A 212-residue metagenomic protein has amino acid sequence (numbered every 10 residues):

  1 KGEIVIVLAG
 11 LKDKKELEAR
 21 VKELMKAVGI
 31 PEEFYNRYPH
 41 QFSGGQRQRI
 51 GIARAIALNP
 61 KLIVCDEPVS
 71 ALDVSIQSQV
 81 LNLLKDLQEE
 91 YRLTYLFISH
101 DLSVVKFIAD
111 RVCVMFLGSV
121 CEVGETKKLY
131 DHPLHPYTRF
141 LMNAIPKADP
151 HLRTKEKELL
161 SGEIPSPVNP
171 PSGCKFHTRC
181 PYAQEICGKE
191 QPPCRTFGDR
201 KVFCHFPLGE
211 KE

Functional and structural regions predicted by a protein language model:
K1-A9, M115, I145, H177 (+1 more regions): ABC-type ATPase nucleotide-binding domain
E3, G10, K15-E33, M142-N143: Conserved ABC ATPase "signature" region
I4, V64, P68, L72 (+1 more regions): P-loop NTP-binding/switch modules centered on Walker-like glycine-rich loops
A19, N36-Y38, K155: Interfacial catalytic loop of ABC nucleotide-binding domains
Y38-F42, Q46: Conserved ABC ATPase signature
A57-K61: A short, proline-enriched helix->beta-strand linker immediately N-terminal to the Walker B motif in ABC-type P-loop
E125-E212: Charged, flexible cofactor/metal-binding loops and thiol motifs
